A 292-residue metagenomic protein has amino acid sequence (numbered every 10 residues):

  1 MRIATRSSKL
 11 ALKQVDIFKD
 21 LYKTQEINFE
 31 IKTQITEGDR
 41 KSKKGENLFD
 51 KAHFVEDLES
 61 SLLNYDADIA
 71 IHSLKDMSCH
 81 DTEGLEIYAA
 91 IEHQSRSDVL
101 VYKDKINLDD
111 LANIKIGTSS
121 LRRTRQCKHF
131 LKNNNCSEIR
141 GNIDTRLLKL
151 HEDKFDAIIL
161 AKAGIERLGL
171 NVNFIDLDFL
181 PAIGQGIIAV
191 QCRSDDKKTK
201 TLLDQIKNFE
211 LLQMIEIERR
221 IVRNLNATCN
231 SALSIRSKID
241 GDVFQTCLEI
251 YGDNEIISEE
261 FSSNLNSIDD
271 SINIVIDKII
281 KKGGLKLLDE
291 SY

Functional and structural regions predicted by a protein language model:
M1-F49, T124, H129-Y292: Small-molecule-sensing regulatory modules
G38-S42, A70, S78-D81: Short active-site-adjacent helix-start/loop capping segments
K44-I69: Short, structured active-site "lid" loops
A67-I71, D156-A157: Short, Asp-centered acidic motifs that coordinate Mg2+ and/or phosphate in catalytic or ligand-binding sites
L74-K75, E83-N134, K197: A conserved helix-loop-strand patch within extracytoplasmic ligand-binding domains of the periplasmic binding
L74-M77, A163-I165: Short glycine-rich anion-binding loops that position phosphate/pyrophosphate groups of nucleotides and phosphorylated
H80, E92-H93, N107-L111, E152 (+2 more regions): Solvent-exposed alpha-helices and their adjacent loops that cap or buttress functional pockets in soluble metabolic
